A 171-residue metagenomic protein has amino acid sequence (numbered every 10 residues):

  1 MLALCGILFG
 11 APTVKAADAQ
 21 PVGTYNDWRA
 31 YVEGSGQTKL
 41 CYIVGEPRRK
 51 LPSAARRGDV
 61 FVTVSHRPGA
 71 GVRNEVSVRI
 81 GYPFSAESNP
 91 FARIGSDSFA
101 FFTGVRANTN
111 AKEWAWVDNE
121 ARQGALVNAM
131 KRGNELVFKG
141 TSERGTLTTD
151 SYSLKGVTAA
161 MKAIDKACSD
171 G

Functional and structural regions predicted by a protein language model:
M1-F9: Bacterial N-terminal signal peptides
K15-G171: A generic "folded-domain core" signal
